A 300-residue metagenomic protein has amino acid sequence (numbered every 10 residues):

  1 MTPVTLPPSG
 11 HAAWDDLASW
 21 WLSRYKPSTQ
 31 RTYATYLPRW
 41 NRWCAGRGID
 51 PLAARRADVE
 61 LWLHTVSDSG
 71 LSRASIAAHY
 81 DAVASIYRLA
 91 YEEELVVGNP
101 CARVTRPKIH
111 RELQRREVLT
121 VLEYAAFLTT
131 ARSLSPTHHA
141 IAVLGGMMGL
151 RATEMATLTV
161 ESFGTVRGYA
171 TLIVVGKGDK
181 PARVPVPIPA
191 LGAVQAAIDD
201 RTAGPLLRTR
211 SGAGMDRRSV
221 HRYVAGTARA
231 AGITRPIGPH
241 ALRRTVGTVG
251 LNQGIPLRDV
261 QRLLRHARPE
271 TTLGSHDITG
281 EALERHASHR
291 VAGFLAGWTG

Functional and structural regions predicted by a protein language model:
M1-L6, R290-G300: C-terminal secondary-structure termini that scaffold catalytic or DNA-interacting sites
D15-R31, L37-R115, T130: N-terminal core-binding DNA-recognition domain of tyrosine recombinases/integrases
V96-G98, H110-A126, D179-I188, R201-A203 (+2 more regions): DNA breakage-rejoining catalytic core of tyrosine-based enzymes
E112, V121-A152, Y169, G178: Basic, Lys/Arg- and aromatic-enriched nucleic-acid-binding interface segment
V118, G178, L264-H289: Catalytic-site neighborhood detector that most strongly recognizes the C-terminal catalytic loop/helix of tyrosine
V143, M147, R243-A267: C-terminal catalytic core of tyrosine-transesterase DNA break-rejoin enzymes
M148, T153, T157-A193: Conserved tyrosine-mediated DNA breakage-rejoining catalytic core shared by Y-recombinases
P187-T234: Active-site/catalytic core of tyrosine-dependent DNA strand-transfer enzymes
